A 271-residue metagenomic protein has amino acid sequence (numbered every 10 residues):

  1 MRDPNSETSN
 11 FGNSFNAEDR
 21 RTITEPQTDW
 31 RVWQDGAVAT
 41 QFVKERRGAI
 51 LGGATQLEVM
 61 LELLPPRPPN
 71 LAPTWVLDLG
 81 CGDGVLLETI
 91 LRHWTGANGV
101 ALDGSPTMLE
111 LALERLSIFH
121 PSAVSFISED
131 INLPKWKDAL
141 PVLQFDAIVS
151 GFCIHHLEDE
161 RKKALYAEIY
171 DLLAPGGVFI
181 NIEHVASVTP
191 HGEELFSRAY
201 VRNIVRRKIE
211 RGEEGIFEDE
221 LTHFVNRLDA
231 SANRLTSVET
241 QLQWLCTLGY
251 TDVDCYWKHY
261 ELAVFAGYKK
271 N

Functional and structural regions predicted by a protein language model:
E7-L71, V85-L86: Conserved class I S-adenosyl-L-methionine
W75-L79, V85-P134: Class I SAM-dependent methyltransferase SAM/SAH-binding core
K137-I148: A short acidic, Gly/Pro-enriched loop at the edge of an enzyme's catalytic core that lines a small-molecule cofactor
D146-E160: A short SAM/SAH-binding and catalytic strip from SAM-dependent methyltransferases
K163-P175: A short glycine-rich, Lys/Arg-flanked "PGG" loop and its adjoining helix->strand segment in the class I
G176-E183: Conserved beta-strand signature within the Rossmann-like core of class I S-adenosyl-L-methionine
H184-C246: C-terminal alpha-helical "lid/dimerization" subdomain adjacent to the S-adenosyl-L-methionine
T251-N271: Core SAM-dependent methyltransferase catalytic element
